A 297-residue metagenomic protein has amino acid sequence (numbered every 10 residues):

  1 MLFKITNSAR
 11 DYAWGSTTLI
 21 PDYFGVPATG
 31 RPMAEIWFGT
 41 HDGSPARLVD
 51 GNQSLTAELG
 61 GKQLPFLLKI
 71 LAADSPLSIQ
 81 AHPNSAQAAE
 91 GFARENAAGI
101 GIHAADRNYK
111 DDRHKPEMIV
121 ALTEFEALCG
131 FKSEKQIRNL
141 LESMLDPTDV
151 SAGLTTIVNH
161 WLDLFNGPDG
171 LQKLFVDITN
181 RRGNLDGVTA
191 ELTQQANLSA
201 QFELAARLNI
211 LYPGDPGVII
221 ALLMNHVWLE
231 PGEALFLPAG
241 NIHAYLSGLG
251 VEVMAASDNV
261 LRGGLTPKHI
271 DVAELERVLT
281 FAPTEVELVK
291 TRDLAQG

Functional and structural regions predicted by a protein language model:
M1-A196, P267-R292: Transition-metal
Q63, R113, I219-L222, W228 (+1 more regions): Short solvent-exposed loop/turn micro-motifs enriched in small/polar/acidic residues
L67-K69, I119, H226, A234 (+1 more regions): Short, surface-exposed charged micro-motifs
I79-Q80, W228-S247: Conserved metal-binding segment of the jelly-roll/cupin
L198-Q201: Generic alpha-helical segment signature
E203-W228: Conserved AWS/pre-SET-to-SET junction and N-terminal core of the SET lysine methyltransferase domain, specifically
N241-P267: Catalytic core of Fe(II)/2-oxoglutarate
L294-G297: Eukaryotic, compositionally biased intrinsically disordered regions
